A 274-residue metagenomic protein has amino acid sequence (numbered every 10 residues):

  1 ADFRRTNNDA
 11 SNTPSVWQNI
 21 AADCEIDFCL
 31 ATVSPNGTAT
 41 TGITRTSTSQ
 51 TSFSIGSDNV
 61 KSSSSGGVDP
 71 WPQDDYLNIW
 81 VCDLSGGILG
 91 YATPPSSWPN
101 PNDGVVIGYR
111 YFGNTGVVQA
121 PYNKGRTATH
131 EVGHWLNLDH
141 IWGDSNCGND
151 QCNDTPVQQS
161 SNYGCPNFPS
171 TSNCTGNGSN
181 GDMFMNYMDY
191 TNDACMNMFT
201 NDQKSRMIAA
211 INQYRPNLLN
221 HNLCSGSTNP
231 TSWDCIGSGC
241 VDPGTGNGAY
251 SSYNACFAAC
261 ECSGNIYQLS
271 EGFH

Functional and structural regions predicted by a protein language model:
A1-N8, H134-I141, N212, P216 (+1 more regions): Sec-exported extracytoplasmic/periplasmic mature domains
A1-Q73: Propeptide-to-catalytic entry region of secreted or membrane-anchored zinc metalloproteases
G56-G143: Active-site-proximal segment of zinc-dependent metalloprotease catalytic domains
Q119-N197: The catalytic-center signature of Zn2+-dependent metalloproteases
K124-A128, Q203, A210, S252: Stable alpha-helical elements in mature extracytoplasmic
M196-G226: Pan-zinc metallopeptidase signature
L223-H274: Primarily marks secretory-pathway-exposed extracellular/lumenal segments that are disulfide- and glycosylation-prone
